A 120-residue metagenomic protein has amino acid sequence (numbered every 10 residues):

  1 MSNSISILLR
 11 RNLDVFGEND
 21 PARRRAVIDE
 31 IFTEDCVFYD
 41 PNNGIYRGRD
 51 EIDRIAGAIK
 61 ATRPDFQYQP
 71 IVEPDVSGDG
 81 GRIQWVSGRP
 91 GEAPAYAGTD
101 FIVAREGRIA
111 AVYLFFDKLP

Functional and structural regions predicted by a protein language model:
M1-R11, G48-I52, I109: Short charge-dense sequence patches
S2-E34: Short acidic-aromatic low-complexity motifs
S4, D53, I59-P120: A beta-strand edge to alpha-helix "cap/lid" segment located at domain peripheries
L13-D14, F38-P41, G88: Residues at structural and domain junctions
D14, E18, N42, T99: Short, flexible active-site loop motifs that bind/organize anionic cofactors or intermediates
R25-S77: A solvent-exposed, acidic/Ser-Thr-rich amphipathic alpha-helical stretch
